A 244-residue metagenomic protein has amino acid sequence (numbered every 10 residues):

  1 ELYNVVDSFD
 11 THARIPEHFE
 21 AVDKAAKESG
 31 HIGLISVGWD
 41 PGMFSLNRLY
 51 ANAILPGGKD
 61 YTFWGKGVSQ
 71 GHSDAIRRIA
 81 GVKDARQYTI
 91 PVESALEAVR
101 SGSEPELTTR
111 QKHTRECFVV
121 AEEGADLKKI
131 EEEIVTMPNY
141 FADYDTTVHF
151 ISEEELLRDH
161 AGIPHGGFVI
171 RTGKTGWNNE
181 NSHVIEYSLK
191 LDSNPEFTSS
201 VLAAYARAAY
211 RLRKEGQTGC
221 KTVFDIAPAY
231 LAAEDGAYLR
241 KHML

Functional and structural regions predicted by a protein language model:
E1-S8: Rossmann-fold NAD(P) dinucleotide-binding segment
F9-G33: Rossmann-fold NAD(P)-binding glycine/threonine-rich loop
T11-P16, S36-S45, K66-Q70, E123 (+1 more regions): Gly/Ser/Thr-rich loops at beta-strand to alpha-helix junctions that form or flank small-molecule/cofactor-binding
E20, M43-K59, D74-D84, A208: Oxidoreductase and adenylate-handling cofactor-binding alpha/beta cores
K27-N52, L202: Short alpha-helices
N52-I54, K59-F63, E116-A121: Short beta-strand and adjoining strand-loop segment in the mid-core of the Rossmann-like NAD(P)-dependent dehydrogenase
S69-A206: C-terminal substrate-binding/catalytic lobe of Rossmann-fold NAD(P)-dependent oxidoreductases
H183-L244: NAD(P)-dependent Rossmann-like dehydrogenase/reductase catalytic/cofactor-binding core
